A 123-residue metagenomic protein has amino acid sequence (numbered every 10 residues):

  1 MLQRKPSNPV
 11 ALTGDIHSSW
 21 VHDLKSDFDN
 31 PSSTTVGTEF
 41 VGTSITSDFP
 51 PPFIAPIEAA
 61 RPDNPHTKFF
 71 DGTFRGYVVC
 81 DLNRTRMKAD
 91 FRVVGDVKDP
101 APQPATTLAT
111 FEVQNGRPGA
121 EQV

Functional and structural regions predicted by a protein language model:
M1-V123: Long, structured stretches of catalytic cores involved in phosphate-ester chemistry, encompassing
